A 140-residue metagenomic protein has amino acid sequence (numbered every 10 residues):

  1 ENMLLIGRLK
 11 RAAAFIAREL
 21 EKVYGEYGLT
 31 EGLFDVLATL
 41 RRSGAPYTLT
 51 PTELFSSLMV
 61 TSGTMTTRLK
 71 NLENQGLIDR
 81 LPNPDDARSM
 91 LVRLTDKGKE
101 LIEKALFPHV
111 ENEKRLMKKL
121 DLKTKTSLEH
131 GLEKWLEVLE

Functional and structural regions predicted by a protein language model:
E1-Y27: N-terminal leader segment of winged-helix/HTH proteins
L33-L40: Short alpha-helical "packing" element that flanks the helix-turn-helix/winged-helix DNA-binding module
S43-L49: Short capping segments at the starts of secondary-structure elements
E53-F55: A short acidic, leucine-rich amphipathic alpha-helix
K70-H130: Charged, amphipathic alpha-helical coiled-coil/dimerization segments
